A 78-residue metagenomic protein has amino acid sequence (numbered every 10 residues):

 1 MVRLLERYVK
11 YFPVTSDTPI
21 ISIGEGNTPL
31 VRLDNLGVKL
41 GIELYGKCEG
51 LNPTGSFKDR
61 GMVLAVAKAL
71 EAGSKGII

Functional and structural regions predicted by a protein language model:
M1-I78: PLP-dependent amino-acid enzyme catalytic core
